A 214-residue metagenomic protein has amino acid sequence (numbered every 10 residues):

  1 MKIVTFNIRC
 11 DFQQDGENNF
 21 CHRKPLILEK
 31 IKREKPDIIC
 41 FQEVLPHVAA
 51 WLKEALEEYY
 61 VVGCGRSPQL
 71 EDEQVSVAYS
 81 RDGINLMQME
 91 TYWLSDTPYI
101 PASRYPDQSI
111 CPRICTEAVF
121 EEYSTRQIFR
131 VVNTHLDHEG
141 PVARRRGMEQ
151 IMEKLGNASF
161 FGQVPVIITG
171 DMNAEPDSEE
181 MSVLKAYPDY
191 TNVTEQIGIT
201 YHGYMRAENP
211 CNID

Functional and structural regions predicted by a protein language model:
M1-A55, R66-D72, E149: N-terminal, active-site-proximal structural segment of metallo-dependent hydrolase catalytic domains
N7, G170-D171: Active-site glycine-centered loops adjacent to acidic/histidine catalytic or metal-binding residues that shape
C10-Q13, V44-A50, L70, H138-V142 (+2 more regions): Active-site environment of divalent metal-dependent phosphoester hydrolases
D15-N19, P141-R145, Y204-M205: Short, solvent-exposed loop/turn segments at secondary-structure boundaries
K32-P36, K53-E57, G156-F160, A186-D189: Sec-exported extracytoplasmic/periplasmic mature domains
I38-I128, V132: Structured beta-strand-rich core segments of catalytic domains in phosphoester-bond hydrolases
V61-S80, S95-A102, S109-P112, F161-Q163 (+1 more regions): Active site of divalent-metal-dependent phosphoester/diester hydrolases
P112-V132, V142-G170, D177, M181-L184: His/acidic metal-ligating clusters that form di-metal
